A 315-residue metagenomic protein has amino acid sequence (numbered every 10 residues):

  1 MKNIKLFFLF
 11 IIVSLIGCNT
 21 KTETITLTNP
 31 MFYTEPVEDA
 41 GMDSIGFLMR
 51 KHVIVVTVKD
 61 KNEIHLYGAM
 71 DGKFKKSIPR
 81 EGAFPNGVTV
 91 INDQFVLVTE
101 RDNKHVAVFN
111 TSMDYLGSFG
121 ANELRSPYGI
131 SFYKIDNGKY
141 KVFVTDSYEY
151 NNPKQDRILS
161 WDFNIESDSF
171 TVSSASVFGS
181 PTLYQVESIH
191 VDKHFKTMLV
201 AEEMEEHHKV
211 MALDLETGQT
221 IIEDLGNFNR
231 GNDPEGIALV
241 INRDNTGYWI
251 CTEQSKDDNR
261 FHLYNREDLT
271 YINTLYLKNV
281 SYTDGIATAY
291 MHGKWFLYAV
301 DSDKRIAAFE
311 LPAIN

Functional and structural regions predicted by a protein language model:
N29-V37, K73-P79, Y115-G120, S169-S180 (+2 more regions): A short beta-strand motif characteristic of beta-propeller blades
F32-N62: Beta-strand-rich domains and repeat architectures in extracellular enzymes and scaffolds, especially beta-propellers
G72-R101: Blade-loop segments of beta-propeller domains
S112-N137, T145-Y148: Asp-box/WD-like beta-propeller blade repeats and closely related beta-sheet repeat scaffolds
W161-F170, L213-Q219, Y264-L269, L311-N315: Short loop/turn segments immediately following beta-strands, especially the blade-tip and inter-blade linker loops
G226-E235, T270-Y290: Conserved blade-ending motifs and adjacent loop-strand segments that build the rim/top face of beta-propeller domains
N229-D268: Loop/turn-rich, solvent-exposed surfaces of beta-rich toroidal or solenoidal domains
G285-N315: Blade-level signature of beta-propeller repeat domains, shared across WD40, Kelch, NHL, RCC1 and BNR/Asp-box propellers
